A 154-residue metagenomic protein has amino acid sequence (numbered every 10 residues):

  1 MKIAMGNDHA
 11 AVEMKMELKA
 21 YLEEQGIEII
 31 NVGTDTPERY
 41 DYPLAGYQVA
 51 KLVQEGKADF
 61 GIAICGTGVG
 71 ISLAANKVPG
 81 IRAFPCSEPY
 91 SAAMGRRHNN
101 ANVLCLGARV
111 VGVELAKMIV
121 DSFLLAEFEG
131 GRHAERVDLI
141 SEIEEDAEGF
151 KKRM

Functional and structural regions predicted by a protein language model:
K2-G6, A10-A11, P89-M154: C-terminal binding/interaction regions
A4-E24: Glycine-rich phosphate/diphosphate-binding loop of Rossmann-like nucleotide-binding domains
E13, I30-V32, G149: Helix-termini ("caps") and immediately adjacent flexible loops/tails, especially at membrane-solvent interfaces
E28-R39: A short beta-strand-loop structural module common to alpha/beta enzyme folds
E38-Y47: Structural motif
Q48-P85: Helix-adjacent hinge/juxtasegments
